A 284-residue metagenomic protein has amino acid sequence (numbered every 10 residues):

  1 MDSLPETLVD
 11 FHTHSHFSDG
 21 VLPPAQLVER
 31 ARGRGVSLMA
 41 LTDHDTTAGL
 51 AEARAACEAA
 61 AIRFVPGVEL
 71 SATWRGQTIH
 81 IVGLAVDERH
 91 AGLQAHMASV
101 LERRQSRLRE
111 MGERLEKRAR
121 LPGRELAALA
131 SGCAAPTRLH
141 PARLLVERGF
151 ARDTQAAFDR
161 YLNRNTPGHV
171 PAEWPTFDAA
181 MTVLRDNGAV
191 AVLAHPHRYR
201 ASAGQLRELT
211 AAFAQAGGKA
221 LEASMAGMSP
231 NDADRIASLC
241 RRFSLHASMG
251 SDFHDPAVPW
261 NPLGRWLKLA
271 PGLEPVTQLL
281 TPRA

Functional and structural regions predicted by a protein language model:
M1-Q77, Y161-N163, T176-T182, N187-G188 (+1 more regions): An N-terminally biased module of ancient metal coordination in phosphate/nucleic-acid-related enzymes
P5, M97, T277-L280: Generic hydrophobic, helix-prone segments enriched in Leu/Val/Ile
A56-A211, P271-L273: Extended substrate/RNA-proximal surfaces in nucleic-acid metabolism proteins
H246, S251-A284: Catalytic core of soluble alpha/beta enzymes
